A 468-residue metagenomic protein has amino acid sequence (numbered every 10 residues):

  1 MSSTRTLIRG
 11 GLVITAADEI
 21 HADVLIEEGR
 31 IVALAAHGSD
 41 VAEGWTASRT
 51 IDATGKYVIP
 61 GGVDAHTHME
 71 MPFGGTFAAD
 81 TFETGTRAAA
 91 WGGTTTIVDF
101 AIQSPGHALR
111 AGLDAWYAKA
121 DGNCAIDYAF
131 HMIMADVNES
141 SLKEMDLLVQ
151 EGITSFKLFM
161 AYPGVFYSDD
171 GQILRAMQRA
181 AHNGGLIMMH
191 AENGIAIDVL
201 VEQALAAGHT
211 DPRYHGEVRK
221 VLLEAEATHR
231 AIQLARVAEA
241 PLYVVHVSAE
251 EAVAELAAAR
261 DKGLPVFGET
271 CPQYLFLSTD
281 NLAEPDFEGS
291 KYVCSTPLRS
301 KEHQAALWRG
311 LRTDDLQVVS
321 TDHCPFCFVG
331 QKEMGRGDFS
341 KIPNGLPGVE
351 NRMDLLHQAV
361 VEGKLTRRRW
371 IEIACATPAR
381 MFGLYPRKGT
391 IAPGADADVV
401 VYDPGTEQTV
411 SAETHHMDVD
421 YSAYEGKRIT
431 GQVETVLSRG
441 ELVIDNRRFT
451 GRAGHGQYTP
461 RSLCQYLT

Functional and structural regions predicted by a protein language model:
M1-P60: Histidine-rich, glycine-flanked metal-binding segment
G11, E333-D338, P393-Y458: C-terminal cap of metal-dependent C-N hydrolases
G11, V24, G29, G55 (+15 more regions): Divalent metal-coordination and catalytic microenvironments
G44, A53-N123, S140: Metal-associated gating/positioning segment near the N- to mid-region
V98-D99, A129-M132, P241-H246: Short catalytic-loop micro-motif centered on adjacent basic/acidic residues
R110-I126, L174-M189: Alpha-helix-loop-beta-strand connector modules within alpha/beta enzyme cores
S140-V319, G335: Histidine/acidic residue-rich metal-binding segments in metalloenzymes
T210-E239, T313, Q317-V319, P325-G405: His/Asp/Glu-enriched, well-ordered alpha-helical/loop segment that forms or immediately abuts the divalent-metal
